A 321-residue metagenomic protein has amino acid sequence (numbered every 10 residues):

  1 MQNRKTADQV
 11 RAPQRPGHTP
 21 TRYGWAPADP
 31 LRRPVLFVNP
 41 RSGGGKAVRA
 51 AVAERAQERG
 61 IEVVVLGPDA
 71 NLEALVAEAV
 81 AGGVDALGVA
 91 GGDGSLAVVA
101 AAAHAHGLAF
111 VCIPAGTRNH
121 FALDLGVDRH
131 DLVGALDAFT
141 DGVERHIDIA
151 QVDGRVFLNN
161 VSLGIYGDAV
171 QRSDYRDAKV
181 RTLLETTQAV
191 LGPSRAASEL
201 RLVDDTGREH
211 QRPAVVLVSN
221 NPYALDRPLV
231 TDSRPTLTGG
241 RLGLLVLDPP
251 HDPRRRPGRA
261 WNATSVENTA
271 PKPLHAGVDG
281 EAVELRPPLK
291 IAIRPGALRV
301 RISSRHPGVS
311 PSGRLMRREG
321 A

Functional and structural regions predicted by a protein language model:
M1-L87, A97, V300, P307-A321: ATP/NTP phosphate-donor binding region
Q2, R15, P20-Y23, T236-G239 (+1 more regions): ATP/nucleoside-binding phosphotransfer catalytic cores, i.e., glycine-rich phosphate-binding loops
P30, V35-F37, K46, A50 (+4 more regions): Catalytic core of DAGKc-family lipid kinases
V89-D93: N-terminal glycine-rich "phosphate-gripper" loop used for MgATP/nucleotide binding and carboxylate activation
G94-V99, H120: Short glycine/serine/threonine-rich phosphate/pyrophosphate-binding segments that cradle anionic phosphate groups
R155-D168, Q211-N220, A224-D226, G243-V246 (+3 more regions): Short hydrophobic-aromatic micro-motifs
D204-T206, R212-S265: Internal anion-binding site segments
